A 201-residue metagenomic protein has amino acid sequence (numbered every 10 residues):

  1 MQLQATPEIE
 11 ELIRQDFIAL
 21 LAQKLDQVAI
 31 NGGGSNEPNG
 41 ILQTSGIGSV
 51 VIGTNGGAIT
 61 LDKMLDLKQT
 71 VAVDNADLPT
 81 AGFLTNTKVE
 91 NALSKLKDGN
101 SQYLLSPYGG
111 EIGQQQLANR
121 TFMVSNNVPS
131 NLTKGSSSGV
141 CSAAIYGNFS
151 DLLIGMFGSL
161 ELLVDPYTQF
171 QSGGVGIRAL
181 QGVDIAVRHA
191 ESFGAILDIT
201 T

Functional and structural regions predicted by a protein language model:
M1-T201: Structured, hydrophobic secondary-structure cores that serve as assembly/anchoring elements
